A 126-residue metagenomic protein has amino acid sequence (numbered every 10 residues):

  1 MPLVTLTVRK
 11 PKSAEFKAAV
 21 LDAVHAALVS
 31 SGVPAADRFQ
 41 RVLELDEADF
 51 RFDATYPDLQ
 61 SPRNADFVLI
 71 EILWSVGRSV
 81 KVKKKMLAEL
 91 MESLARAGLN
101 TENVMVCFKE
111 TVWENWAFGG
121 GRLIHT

Functional and structural regions predicted by a protein language model:
M1-T126: Interaction-mediating elements
